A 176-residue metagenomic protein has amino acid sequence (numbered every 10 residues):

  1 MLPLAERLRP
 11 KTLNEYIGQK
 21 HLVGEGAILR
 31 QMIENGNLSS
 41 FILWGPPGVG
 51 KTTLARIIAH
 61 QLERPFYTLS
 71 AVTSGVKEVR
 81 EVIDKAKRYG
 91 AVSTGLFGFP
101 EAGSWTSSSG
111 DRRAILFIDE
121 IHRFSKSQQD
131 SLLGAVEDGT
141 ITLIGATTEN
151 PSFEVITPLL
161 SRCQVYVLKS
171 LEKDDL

Functional and structural regions predicted by a protein language model:
M1-L2, Q31-L69, D84-K87, L133-G134 (+1 more regions): Walker A/P-loop
M1-N35: A short, basic N-terminal segment
N14, F41, Y166: Conserved beta-strand position immediately N-terminal to the Walker
L22-G26, F66-F97, D111-A114, K126: Short glycine-rich substrate-engagement loop in P-loop NTPases that contacts/grips substrate
R30, H122-S161: Conserved catalytic/switch belt of AAA+ P-loop NTPases
L69, F117, T142-A146, V167: Structural recognition of the conserved hydrophobic beta-strand(s) that form the central parallel beta-sheet of P-loop
S70, Q164-L176: Conserved AAA+ ATPase "SRH/arginine-finger" region at the nucleotide-binding site
